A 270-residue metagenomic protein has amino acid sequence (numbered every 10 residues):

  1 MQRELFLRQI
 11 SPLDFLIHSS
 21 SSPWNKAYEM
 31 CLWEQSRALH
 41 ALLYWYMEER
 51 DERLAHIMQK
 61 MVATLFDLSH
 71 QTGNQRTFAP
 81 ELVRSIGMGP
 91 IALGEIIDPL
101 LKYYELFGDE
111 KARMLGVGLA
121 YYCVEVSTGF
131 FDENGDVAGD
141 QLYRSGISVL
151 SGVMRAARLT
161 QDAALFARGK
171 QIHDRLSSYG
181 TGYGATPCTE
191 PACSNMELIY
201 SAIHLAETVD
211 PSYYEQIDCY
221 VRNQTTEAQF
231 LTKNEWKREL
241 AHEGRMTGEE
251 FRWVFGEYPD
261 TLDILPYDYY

Functional and structural regions predicted by a protein language model:
M1-L16, H56-Q75, K111-E133, A164-G184 (+1 more regions): Long, well-ordered core segments of solenoidal/helical folds
F6, P12-Y28, A79-V83: Internal amphipathic alpha-helical repeat/solenoid segments
S22-E52, I86-E110, Y143-T181, T189-Y270: Aromatic (Trp/Tyr) and acidic
S69-L82, P90: Active-site groove signature of glycoside hydrolases
R76-F78, D132-D140, Y183-P191: Acidic, Ser/Thr-rich low-complexity linear motifs
